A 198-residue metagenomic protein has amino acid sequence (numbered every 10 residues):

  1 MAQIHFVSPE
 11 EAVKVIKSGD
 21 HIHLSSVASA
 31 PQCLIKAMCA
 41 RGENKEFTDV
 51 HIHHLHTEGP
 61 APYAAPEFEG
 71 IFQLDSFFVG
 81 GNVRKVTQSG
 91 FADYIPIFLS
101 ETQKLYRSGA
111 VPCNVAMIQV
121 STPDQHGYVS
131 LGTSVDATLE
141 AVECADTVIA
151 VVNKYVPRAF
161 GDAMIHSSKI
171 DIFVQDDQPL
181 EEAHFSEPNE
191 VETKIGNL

Functional and structural regions predicted by a protein language model:
M1-L198: Conserved alpha/beta enzyme-core scaffold
